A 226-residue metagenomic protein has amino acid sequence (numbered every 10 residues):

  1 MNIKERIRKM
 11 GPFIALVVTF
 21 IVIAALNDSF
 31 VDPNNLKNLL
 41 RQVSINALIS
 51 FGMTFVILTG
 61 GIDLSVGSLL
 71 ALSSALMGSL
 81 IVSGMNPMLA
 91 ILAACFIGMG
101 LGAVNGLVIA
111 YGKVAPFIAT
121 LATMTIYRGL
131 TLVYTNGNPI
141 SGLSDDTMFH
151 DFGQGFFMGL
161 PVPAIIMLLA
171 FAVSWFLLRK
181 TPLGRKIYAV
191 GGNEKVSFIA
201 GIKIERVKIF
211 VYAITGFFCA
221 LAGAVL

Functional and structural regions predicted by a protein language model:
M1-G11, A15, V31: Transmembrane alpha-helical segments of polytopic membrane transport and secretion proteins
K9-I14, L39, N46-A47, S68-L72 (+4 more regions): Hydrophobic alpha-helical transmembrane segments
P12-A25, M53-T54, R128-G129, I166-L177 (+1 more regions): Hydrophobic core segments of alpha-helical transmembrane domains in multi-pass membrane transport and ion-translocation
V22-S83, L107-V114: Single transmembrane alpha-helix segments in multi-pass membrane proteins
F55, S79, S83, A103-Y111 (+4 more regions): Membrane-interface helix caps of multi-pass small-molecule transporters
M85-M124: Alpha-helical transmembrane segments within multi-pass membrane transporters and channels
G112, P116-T181, V207-F210, L226: Transmembrane helix-bundle core of multi-pass membrane transporters and related energy-transducing complexes
V173-A213: Membrane-helix/interface signature in polytopic inner-membrane proteins
